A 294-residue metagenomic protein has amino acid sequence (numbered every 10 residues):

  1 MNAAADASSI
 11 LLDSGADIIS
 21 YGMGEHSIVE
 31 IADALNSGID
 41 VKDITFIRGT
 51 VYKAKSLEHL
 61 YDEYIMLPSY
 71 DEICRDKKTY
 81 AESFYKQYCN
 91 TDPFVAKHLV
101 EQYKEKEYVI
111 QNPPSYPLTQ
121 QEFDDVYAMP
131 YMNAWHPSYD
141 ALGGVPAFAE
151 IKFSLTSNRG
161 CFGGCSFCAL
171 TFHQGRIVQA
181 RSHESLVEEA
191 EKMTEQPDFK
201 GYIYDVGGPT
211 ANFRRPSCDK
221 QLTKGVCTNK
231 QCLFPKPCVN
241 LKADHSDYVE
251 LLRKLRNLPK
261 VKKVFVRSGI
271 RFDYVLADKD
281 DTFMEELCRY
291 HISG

Functional and structural regions predicted by a protein language model:
M1-K104, Q111: Glycine-rich beta-alpha loop elements in corrinoid/cobalamin-binding modules across cobalamin-dependent enzymes
D17, V126, C161, L186: Conserved, mostly hydrophobic/aromatic
Y21, N112-Y116, I151-N158, F172 (+4 more regions): Hydrophobic alpha-helical scaffolding
S27-V29, T119, F162-S166, Q174-I177 (+3 more regions): Flexible loop/turn segments at secondary-structure boundaries
E82-S154: N-terminal [4Fe-4S]-dependent radical SAM core
L142-A169, V187, Y202: N-terminal pre-triad scaffold of radical SAM enzymes
Q174-F199: Conserved alpha-helical substructure of the radical SAM core
K192-G294: Conserved SAM/AdoMet-binding glycine-rich loop
